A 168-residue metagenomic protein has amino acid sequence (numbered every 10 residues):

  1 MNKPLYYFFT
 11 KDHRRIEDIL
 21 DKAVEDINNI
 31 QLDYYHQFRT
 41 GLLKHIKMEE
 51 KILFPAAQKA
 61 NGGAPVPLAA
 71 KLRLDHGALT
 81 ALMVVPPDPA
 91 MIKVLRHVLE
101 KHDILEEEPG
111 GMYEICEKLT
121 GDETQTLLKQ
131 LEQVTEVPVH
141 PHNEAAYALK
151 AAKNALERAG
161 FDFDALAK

Functional and structural regions predicted by a protein language model:
M1-K168: Small-residue-biased structural context
